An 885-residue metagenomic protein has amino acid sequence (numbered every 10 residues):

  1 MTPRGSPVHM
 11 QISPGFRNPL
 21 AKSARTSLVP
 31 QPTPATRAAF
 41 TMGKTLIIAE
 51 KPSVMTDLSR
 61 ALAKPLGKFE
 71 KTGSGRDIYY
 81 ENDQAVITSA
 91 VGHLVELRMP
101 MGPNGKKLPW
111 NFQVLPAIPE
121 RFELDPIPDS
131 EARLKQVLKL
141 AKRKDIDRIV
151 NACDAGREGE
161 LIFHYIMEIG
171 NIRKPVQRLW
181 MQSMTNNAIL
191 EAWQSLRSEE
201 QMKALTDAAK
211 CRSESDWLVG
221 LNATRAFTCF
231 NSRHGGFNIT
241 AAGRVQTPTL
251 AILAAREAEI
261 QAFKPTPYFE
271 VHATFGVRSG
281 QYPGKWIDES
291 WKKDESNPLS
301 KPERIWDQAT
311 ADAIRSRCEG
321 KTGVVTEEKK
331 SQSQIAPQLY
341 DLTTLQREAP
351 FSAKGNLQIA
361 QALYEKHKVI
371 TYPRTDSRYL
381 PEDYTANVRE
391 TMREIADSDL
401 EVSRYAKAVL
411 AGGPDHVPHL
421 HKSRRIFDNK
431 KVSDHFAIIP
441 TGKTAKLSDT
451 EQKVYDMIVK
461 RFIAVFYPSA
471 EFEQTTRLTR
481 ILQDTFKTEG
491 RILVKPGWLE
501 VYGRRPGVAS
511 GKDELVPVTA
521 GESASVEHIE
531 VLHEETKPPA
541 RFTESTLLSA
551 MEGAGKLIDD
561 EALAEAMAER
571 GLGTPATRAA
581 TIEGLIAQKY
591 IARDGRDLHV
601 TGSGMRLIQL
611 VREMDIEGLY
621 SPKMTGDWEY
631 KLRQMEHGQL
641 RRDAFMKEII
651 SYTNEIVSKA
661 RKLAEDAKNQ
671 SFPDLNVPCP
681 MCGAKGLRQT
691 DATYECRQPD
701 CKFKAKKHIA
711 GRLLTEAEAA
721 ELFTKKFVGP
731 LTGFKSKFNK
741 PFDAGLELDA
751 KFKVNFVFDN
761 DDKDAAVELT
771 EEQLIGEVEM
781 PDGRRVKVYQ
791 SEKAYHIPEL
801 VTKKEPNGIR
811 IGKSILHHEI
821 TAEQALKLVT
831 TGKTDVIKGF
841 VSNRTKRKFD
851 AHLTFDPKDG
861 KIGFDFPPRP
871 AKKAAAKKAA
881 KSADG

Functional and structural regions predicted by a protein language model:
V8-M10, P34: Intrinsic low-complexity, disordered N-terminal segments enriched in polar/charged/small residues
P19-R25: Hydrophobic, low-acid, alpha-helix-prone terminal segments
P34-S213, W217-L221, K354, R424 (+2 more regions): Intrinsically disordered, low-complexity regulatory segments
A39, G43-L46, S130, A141 (+8 more regions): Basic, low-complexity terminal or inter-domain segments flanking catalytic cores
R143-K144, A188-F275, K330: C-terminal or mid-to-C-terminal helical accessory/interaction module adjacent to the motor/catalytic core
E295-Q338: Metal- or metallocofactor-binding catalytic centers and their adjacent structured scaffolds across diverse enzyme
H367-K368, K589: Glycine-centered, phosphate/nucleic-acid-interacting loop/turn motifs that mediate DNA/RNA or nucleotide
